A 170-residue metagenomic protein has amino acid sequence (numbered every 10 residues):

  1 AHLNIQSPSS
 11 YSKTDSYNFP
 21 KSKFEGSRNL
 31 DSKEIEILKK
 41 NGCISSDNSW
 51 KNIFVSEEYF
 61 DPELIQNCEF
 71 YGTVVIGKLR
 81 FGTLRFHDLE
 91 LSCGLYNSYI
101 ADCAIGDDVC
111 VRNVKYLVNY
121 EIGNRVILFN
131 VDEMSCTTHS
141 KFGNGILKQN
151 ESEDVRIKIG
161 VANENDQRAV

Functional and structural regions predicted by a protein language model:
A1-V170: Terminal amphipathic alpha-helical/low-complexity segments used for targeting or macromolecular assembly
